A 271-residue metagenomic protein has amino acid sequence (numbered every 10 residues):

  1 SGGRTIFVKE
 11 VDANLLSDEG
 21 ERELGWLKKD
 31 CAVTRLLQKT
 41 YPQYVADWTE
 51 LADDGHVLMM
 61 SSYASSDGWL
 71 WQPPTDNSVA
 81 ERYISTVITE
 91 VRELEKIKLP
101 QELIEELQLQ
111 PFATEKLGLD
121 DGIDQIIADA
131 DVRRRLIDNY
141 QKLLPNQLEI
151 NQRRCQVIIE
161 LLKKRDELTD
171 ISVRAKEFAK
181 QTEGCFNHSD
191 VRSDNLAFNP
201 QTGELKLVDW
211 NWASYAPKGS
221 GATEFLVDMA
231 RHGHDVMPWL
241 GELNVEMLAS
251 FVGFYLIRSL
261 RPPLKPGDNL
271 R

Functional and structural regions predicted by a protein language model:
S1-G3, F7-V8, E167-S220: Active-site acidic catalytic loop and adjacent metal/ATP-binding pocket of ATP-dependent phosphoryl transfer enzymes
I6-T49, N77-E90, S220, M229: A conserved alpha-helical element in kinase catalytic cores
V11, A52, A64: Residues forming the ATP-binding cleft of Hanks-type serine/threonine protein kinase domains
L36, D67-P111: Conserved kinase catalytic-core helix
D47-V57: Short beta-strand micro-motifs within the conserved protein kinase catalytic domain, predominantly in the N-lobe
M59-D67: Short pocket-lining segment of the protein kinase catalytic domain that shapes the ATP-binding cleft
I97-H188, N199-Q201: An alpha-helical support segment within catalytic cores of ATP-dependent transferases
K218-L270: Active-site activation/catalytic loop segments of kinase-like enzymes and analogous catalytic loops in related
